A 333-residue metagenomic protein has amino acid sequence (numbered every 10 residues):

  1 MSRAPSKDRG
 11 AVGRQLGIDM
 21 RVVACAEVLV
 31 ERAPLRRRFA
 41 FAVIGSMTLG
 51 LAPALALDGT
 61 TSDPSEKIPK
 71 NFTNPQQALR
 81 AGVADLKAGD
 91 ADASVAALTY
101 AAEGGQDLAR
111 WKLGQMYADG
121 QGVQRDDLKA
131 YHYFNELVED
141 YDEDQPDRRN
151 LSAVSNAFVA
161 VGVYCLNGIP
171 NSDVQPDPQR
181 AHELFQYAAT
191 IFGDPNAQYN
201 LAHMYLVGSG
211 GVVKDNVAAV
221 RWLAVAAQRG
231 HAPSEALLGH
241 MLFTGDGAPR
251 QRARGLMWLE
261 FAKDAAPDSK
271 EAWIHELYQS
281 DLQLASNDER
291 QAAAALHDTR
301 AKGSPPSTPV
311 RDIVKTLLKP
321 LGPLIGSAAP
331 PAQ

Functional and structural regions predicted by a protein language model:
P53-D92, A96: N-terminal leader/linker segments that initiate helical-solenoid repeat arrays
K67, A102, L137-V154, Y187-F192 (+1 more regions): Flexible helix-coil transition and linker loops at the boundaries of alpha-helical arrays
A78-D85, K112-D119, L137, F158-P170 (+3 more regions): Hydrophobic face of amphipathic alpha-helices that form TPR/SEL1-like repeat modules and related alpha-solenoid
K87-A88, E103, Q121-R125, D147-R149 (+8 more regions): Short coil/turn and helix-start
G89-A93, Q124-H132, D173-L184, V212-W222 (+1 more regions): Structural signature of tandem alpha-helical TPR/SEL1-like repeats, specifically the intra-repeat loop/turn
L128-D140, P249-K270, A294-K302: TPR/TPR-like (Sel1-like) alpha-helical repeat modules
K270-Q333: Terminal, low-structured helical/coil segments at or just beyond the last alpha-helical repeat
